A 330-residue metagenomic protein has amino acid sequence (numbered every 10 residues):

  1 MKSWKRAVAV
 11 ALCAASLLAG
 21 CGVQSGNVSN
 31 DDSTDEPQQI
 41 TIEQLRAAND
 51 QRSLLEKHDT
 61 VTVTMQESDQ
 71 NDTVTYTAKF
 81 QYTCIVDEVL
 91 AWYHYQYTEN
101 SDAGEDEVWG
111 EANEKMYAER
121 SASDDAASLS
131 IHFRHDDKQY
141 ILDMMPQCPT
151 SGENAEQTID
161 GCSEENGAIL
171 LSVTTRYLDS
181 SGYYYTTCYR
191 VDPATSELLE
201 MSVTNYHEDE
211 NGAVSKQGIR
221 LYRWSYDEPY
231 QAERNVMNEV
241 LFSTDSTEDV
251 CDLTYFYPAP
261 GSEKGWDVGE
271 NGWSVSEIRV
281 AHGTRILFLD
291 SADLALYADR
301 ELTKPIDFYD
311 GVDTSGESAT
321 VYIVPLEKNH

Functional and structural regions predicted by a protein language model:
M1-V8: Bacterial N-terminal signal peptides that target proteins for export
L12-L17: Hydrophobic core
A19-V89, C162, R234-S246: N-terminal leader/targeting segments and the immediate start of mature chains
Q39-I40, R46-D50, E153-A155, A194-T254: Non-transmembrane domains of secretory- and envelope-associated proteins
T75, Q81-M144: An acidic-aromatic
I131-S202: Extended beta-strand-rich segments in extracellular/periplasmic secretory proteins, especially within noncatalytic
V240, S318-H330: Conserved "repeat-terminator" motif of extracellular CCP/Sushi domains
T284-P305: Surface-exposed interfaces of beta-sheet-rich extracellular modules
